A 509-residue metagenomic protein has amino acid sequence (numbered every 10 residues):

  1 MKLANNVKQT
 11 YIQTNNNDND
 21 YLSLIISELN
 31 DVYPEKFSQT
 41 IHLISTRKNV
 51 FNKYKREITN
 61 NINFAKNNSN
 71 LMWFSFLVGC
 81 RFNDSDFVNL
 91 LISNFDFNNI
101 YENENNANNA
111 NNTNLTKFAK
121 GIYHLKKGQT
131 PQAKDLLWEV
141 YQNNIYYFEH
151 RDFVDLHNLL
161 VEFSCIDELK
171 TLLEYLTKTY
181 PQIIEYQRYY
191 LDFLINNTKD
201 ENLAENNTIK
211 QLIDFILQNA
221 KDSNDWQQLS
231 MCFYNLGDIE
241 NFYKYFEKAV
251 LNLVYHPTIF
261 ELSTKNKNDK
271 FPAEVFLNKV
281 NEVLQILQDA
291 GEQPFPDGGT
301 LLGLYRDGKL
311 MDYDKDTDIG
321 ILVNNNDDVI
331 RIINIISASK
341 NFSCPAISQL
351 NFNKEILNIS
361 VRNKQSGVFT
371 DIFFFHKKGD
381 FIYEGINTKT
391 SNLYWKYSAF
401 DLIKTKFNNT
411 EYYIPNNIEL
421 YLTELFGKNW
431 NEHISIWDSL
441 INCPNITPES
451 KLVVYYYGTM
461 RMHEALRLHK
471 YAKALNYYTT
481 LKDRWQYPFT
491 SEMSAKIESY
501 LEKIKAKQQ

Functional and structural regions predicted by a protein language model:
D18-D20, V32-S38, A65-W73, N111-K117 (+4 more regions): Generic helix N-cap/helix-start motif at coil->alpha-helix transitions
T40, V50-I62, D86-N98, P131-Y141 (+4 more regions): Alpha-helical repeat scaffolds
N219-Q227, M231-P296: Helical scaffold of the NTase/Pol beta-like nucleotidyltransferase catalytic core
D269-L284, Q288, I333, S337-Y413 (+2 more regions): Conserved catalytic core of two-metal-ion nucleotidyltransferases
L284-T317: Active-site nucleotide-donor binding segment shared across nucleotidyl transfer reactions
G308-I330, N409: Catalytic metal-binding acidic patch
